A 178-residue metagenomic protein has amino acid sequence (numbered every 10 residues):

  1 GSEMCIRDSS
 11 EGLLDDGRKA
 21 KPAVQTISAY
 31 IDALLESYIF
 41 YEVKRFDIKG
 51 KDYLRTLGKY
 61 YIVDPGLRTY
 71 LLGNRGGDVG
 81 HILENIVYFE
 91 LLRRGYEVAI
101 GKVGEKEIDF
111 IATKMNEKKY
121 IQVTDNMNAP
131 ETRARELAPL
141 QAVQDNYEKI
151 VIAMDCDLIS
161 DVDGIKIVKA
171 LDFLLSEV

Functional and structural regions predicted by a protein language model:
S2-K118: Accessory nucleic acid-recognition modules appended to NTPase machines
K51-D52, Q141, D157-I159: Short secondary-structure boundary/capping segments
E97, E148, G164-K166: Conserved beta-strand segments of alpha/beta enzyme cores
I100, N146-M154: Short, hydrophobic beta-strand segments that form beta-sheet elements in well-ordered domains
I108, A129-T132, D157-V162: Short active-site-adjacent structural elements
N116-N128, E136: Active-site ExK catalytic segment of metal-dependent nucleases
A138-Y147: Arginine/glycine-rich "motif VI" loop of SF2 helicases in the C-terminal RecA-like domain
I152-V178: Domain-level recognition of nuclease-like catalytic cores that cleave nucleotide substrates
